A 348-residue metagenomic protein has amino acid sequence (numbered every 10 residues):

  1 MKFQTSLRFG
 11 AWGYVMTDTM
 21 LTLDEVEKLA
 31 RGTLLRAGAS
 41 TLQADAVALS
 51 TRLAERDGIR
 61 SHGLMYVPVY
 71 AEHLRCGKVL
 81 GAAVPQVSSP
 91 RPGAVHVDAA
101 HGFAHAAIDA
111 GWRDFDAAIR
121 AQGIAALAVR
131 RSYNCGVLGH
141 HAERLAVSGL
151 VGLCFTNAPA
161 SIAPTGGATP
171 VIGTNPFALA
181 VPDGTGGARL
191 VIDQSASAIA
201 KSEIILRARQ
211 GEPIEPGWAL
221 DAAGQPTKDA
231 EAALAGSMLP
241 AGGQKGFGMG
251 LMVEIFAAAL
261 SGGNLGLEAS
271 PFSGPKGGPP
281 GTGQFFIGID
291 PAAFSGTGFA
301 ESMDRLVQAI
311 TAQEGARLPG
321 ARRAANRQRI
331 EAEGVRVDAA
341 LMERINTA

Functional and structural regions predicted by a protein language model:
M16-L21, K28-V47, L53, R60-K78 (+3 more regions): Acidic, glycine/proline-rich low-complexity segments that act as flexible tails and inter-domain linkers
T17-L21, V26, R36, L260 (+1 more regions): Catalytic-core signal marking the mid-to-C-terminal active-site face
G63-D116: Active-site cofactor/substrate anionic-group-binding motifs, chiefly glycine- and Lys/Arg-rich phosphate-binding loops
A94-G184: A generic, well-ordered mixed alpha/beta core segment in the N-terminal half of proteins
S161-E231: Phosphate/diphosphate-binding glycine-rich loops and adjacent basic-rich segments that engage nucleotide
R209-E268, F272-S273: Secondary-shell segments that build the walls of catalytic and ion/ligand-binding clefts
